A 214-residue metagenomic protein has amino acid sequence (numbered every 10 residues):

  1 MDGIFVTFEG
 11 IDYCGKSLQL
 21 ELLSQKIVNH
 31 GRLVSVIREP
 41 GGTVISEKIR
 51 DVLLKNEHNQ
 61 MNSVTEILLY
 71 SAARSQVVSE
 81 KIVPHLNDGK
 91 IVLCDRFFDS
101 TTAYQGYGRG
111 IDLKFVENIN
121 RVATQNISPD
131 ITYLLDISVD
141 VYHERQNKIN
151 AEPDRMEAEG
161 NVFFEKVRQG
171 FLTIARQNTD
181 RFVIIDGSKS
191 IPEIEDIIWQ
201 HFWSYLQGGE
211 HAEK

Functional and structural regions predicted by a protein language model:
D2-F5: Pre-Walker A (Motif I) flank of P-loop NTPase domains
F8: Hydrophobic anchor at the beta1->P-loop junction of P-loop NTPases
Y13: Walker A (P-loop) phosphate-binding loop of P-loop NTPases
K16: Conserved lysine of the Walker
Q19: Hydrophobic positions on the alpha1 helix immediately C-terminal to the Walker A/P-loop
S24, D140-K214: NTP-dependent small-molecule kinase module
H30-T124: ATP-dependent small-molecule kinase phosphotransfer cores that center on conserved nucleotide phosphate-binding segments
T101-Q169: A glycine- and Lys/Arg-enriched "phosphate-lid" helix/loop adjacent to the NTP-binding pocket of small-molecule kinases
